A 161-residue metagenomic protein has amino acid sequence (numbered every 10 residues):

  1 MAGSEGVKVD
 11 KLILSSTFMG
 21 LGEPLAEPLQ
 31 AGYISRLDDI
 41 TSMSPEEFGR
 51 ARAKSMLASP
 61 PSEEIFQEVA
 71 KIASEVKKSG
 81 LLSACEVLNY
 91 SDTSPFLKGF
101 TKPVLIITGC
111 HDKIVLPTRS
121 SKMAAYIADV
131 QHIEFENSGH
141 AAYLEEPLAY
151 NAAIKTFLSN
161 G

Functional and structural regions predicted by a protein language model:
G3-S42: Flexible "cap/lid" loop of the alpha/beta hydrolase fold
V7, T101-K102, D129: Active-site acidic short loop of glycosyltransferases
E23-L29, S42-K98: Conserved alpha/beta-hydrolase catalytic His-Asp/Glu region
R52, C85, M123, Y150 (+2 more regions): Hydrophobic "lid"/C-terminal helical patch of Rossmann-like NAD(P)-dependent dehydrogenase/epimerase domains
V76, V115-T118, E145: Residue-level signal for the nucleotide or nucleotide-sugar donor/cofactor binding architecture
T93, K102, L116-A125: Short alpha-helix in the alpha/beta-hydrolase fold that links the catalytic acid
F100, I106-T108, D112: Short beta-strand/loop motif that positions the catalytic acidic residue of the alpha/beta-hydrolase fold
V130-G161: Catalytic active-site module of serine/aspartate enzymes centered on a nucleophile-bearing elbow/loop
